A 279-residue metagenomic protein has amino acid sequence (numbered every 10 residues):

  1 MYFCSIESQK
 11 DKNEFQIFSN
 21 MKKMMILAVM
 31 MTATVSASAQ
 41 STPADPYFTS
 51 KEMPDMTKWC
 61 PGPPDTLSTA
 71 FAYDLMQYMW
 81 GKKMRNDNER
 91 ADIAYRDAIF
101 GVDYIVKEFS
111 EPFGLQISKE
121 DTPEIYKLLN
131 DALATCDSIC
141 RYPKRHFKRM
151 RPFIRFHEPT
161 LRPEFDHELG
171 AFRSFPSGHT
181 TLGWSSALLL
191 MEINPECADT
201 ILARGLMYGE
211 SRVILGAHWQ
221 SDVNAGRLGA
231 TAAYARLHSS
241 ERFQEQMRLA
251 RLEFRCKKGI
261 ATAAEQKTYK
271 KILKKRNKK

Functional and structural regions predicted by a protein language model:
Y2-K12, I17: Short, positively charged and aromatic/hydrophobic N-terminal segments
S19-M24, D222: Positively charged n-region of N-terminal signal peptides that target proteins for export
M24-A33: Sec-dependent N-terminal signal peptides
V35-A39: Sec/Tat signal peptide C-region and signal peptidase I cleavage site
S41-L215, R236-R242, Q246, L252 (+2 more regions): Hydrophobic alpha-helical bundle signature of multipass membrane enzymes
H218-A225: Short acidic/histidine-rich active-site segments
